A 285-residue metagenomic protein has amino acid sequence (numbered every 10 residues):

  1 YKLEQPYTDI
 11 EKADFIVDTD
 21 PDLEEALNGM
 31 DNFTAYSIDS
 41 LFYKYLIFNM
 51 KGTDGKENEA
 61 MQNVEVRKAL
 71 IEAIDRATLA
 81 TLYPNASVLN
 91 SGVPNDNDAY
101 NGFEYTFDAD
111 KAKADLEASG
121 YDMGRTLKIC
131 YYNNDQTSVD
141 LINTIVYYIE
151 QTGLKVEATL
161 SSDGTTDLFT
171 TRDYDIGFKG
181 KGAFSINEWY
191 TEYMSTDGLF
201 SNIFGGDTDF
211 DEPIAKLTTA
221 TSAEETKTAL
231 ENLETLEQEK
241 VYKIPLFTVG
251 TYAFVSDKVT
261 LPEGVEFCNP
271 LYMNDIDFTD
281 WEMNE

Functional and structural regions predicted by a protein language model:
Y1-T53, G180: Extracellular/periplasmic solute-recognition and catalytic clefts
Y7-D9, Y148-D197: Periplasmic binding protein-like
F15-D18, S37, K44-N49, E72 (+5 more regions): Structural recognition of the beta-strand scaffold that forms the well-ordered cores of secreted hydrolase catalytic
P21, S40, K51-T53, D75 (+5 more regions): Solvent-exposed coil/turn segments that connect beta secondary-structure elements in extracytoplasmic/periplasmic
L27-D39, Y45-Q62, D98-K111, E117-Y121 (+3 more regions): Short, solvent-exposed loop/beta-turn-alpha elements that line the ligand-binding surface or hinge of extracytoplasmic
A60-Y147, Q151, K155, T159 (+2 more regions): Append "and occasionally in soluble cytosolic enzymes with long acidic Gly/Pro-rich linkers
A118-N133, G180, T221-D257: Bilobed periplasmic-binding protein-like "clamshell/Venus-flytrap" ligand-binding domains
